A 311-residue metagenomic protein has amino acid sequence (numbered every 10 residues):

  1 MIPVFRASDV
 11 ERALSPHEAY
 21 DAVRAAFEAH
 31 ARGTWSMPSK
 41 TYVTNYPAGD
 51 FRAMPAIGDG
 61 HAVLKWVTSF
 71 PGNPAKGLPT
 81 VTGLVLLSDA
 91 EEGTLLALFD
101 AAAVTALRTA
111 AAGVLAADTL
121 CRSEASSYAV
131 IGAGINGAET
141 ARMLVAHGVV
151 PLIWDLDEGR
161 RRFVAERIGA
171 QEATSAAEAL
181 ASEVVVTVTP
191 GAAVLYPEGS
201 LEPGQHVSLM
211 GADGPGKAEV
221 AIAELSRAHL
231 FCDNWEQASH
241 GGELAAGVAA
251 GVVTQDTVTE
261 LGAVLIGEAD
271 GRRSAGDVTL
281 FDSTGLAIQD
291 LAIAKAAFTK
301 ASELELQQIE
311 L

Functional and structural regions predicted by a protein language model:
M1-A106, V114, E124, I288-L291 (+2 more regions): N-terminal ligand-binding/catalytic initiation module
V10, G214-L311: Adenosine-phosphate binding glycine-rich loop
L120-S127, E202-P203: Short helix-loop-beta connector
S127-A129, T279: Conserved beta-strand elements of the Class I
G132-G134: Glycine-rich Rossmann-fold phosphate-binding loop(s) that bind the pyrophosphate of adenine dinucleotide cofactors
G137-A138: N-terminal Rossmann-fold NAD(P) dinucleotide-binding loop
A146-I168: NAD(P)-binding Rossmann-fold cofactor-contacting core
G169-V252: Rossmann-like adenosine-cofactor binding region
